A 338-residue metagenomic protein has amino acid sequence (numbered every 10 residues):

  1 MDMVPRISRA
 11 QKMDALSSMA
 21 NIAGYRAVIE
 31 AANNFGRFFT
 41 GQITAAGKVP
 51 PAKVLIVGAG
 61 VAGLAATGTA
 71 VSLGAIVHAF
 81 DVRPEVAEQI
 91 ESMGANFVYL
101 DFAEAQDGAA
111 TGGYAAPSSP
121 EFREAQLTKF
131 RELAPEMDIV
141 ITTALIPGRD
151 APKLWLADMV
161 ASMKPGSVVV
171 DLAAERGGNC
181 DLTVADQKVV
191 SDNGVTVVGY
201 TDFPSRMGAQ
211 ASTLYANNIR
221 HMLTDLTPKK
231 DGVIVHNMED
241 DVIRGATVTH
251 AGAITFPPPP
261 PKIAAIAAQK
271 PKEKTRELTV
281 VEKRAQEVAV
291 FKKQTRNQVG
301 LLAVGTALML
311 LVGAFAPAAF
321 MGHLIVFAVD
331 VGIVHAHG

Functional and structural regions predicted by a protein language model:
M1-D2, I139-V198: ADP-ribose/adenylate-binding Rossmann-like module
D2-Q42, P51, A174, C180-K262 (+2 more regions): Adenosine-phosphate binding glycine-rich loop
G41-L133: Glycine-rich phosphate/diphosphate-binding loop of Rossmann-like nucleotide-binding domains
V61-T69, F80, A87-E88, T143-A144 (+3 more regions): Short glycine/serine/threonine-rich phosphate/pyrophosphate-binding segments that cradle anionic phosphate groups
G108-V140, A144-A157, R284-V288: A structured beta-alpha segment of the ubiquitous adenosine-cofactor-binding alpha/beta core
A265-A303: Cytosolic-side membrane-insertion boundary helix
L301-L311: Hydrophobic core segments of alpha-helical transmembrane domains in multi-pass membrane transport and ion-translocation
M309-G338: Extracytoplasmic gate region of multi-pass secondary transporters
